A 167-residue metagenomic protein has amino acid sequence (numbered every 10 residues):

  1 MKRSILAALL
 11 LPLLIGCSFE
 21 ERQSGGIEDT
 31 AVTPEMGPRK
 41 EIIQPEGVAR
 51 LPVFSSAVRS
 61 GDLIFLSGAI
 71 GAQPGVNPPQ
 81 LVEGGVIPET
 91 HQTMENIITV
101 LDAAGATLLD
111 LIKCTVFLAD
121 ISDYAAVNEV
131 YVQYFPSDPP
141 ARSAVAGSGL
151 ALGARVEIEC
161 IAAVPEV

Functional and structural regions predicted by a protein language model:
M1-S4: Positively charged n-region of N-terminal signal peptides that target proteins for export
A7-G16: Bacterial N-terminal signal peptides
G16-E95, T99-L109, L118-V167: N-terminal presequence-like segments and the immediate start of the first folded domain
L111-K113: Surface-exposed patches in mature extracellular/periplasmic domains of secreted proteins
